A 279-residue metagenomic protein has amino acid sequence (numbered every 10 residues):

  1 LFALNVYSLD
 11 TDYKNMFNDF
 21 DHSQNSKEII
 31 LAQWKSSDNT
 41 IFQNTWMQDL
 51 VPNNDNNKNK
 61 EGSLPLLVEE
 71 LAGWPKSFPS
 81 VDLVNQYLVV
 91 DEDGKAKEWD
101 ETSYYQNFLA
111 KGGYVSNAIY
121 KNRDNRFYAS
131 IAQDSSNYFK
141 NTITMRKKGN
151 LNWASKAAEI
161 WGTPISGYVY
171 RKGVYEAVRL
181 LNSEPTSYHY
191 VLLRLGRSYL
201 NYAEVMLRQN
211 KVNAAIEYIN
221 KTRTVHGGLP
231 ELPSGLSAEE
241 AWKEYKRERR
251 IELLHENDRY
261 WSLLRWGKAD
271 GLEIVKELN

Functional and structural regions predicted by a protein language model:
L1-N59, V90-N279: Acidic/polar-rich alpha-helix caps and helix-coil junctions
P65-L67, L71, K76-S77: Catalytic-core regions of glycoside hydrolase
W74, N85, G113-V115: Active-site rim elements
S80: Active-site-adjacent helix-turn-beta-strand microarchitecture at beta-sheet edges that either contains or buttresses
